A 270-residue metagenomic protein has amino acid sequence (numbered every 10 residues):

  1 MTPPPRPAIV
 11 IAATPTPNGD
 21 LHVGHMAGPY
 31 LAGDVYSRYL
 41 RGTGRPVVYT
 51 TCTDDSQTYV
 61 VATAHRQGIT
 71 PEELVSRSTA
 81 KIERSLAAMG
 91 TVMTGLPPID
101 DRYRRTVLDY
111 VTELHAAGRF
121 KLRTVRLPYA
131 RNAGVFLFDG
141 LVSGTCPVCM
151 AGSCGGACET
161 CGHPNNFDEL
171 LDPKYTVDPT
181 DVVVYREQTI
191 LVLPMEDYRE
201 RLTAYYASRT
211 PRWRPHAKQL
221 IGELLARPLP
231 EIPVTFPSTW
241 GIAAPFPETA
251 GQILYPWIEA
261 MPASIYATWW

Functional and structural regions predicted by a protein language model:
T2-A32, S37-T43, V48-T51, R105-T106 (+1 more regions): Structured secondary-structure scaffolds
T2-S78, G95-A117, R126, A133 (+1 more regions): N-terminal catalytic cores of NTP/NDP-binding nucleotidyl/phosphoryl-transfer enzymes
V23, V60-A62, A151, E159-T160 (+1 more regions): Short, solvent-exposed loop/turn and secondary-structure capping segments
S78-T94: A glycine-rich helix N-cap at a beta->alpha junction
A87, A116-R119, H163, A207: Generic secondary-structure signature for well-ordered alpha-helical cores
L114, C158, E259: Residue-level signal for inorganic ion chemistry
G118-L191: Cys/His-rich short segments
